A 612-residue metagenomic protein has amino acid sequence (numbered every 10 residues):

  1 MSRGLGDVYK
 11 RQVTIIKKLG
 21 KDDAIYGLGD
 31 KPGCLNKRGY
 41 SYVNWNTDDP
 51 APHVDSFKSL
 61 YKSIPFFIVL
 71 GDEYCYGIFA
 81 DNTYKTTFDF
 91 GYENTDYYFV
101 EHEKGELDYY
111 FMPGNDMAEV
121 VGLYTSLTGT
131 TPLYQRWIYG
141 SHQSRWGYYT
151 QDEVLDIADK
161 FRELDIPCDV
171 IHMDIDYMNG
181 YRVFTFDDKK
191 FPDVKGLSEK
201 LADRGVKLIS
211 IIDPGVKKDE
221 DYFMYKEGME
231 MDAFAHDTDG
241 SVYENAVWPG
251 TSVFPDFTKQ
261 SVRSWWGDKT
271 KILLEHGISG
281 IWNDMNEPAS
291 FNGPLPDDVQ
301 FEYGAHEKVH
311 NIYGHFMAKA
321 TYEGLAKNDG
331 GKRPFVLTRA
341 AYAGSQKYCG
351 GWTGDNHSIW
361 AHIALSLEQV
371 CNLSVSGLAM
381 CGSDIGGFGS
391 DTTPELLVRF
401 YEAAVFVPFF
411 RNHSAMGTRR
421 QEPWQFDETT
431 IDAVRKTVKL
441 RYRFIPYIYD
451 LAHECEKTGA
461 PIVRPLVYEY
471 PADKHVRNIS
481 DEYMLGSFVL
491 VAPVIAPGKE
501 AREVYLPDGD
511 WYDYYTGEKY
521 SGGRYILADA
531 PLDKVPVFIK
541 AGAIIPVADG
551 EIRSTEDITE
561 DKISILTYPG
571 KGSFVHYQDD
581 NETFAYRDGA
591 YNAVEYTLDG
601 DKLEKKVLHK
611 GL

Functional and structural regions predicted by a protein language model:
S2-G6: Positively charged, low-complexity/disordered segments
D7-D533: Catalytic-domain carbohydrate-binding cleft regions of carbohydrate-active enzymes
I539-L612: Accessory, solvent-exposed terminal regions and/or long lumenal/extracellular loops of proteins
